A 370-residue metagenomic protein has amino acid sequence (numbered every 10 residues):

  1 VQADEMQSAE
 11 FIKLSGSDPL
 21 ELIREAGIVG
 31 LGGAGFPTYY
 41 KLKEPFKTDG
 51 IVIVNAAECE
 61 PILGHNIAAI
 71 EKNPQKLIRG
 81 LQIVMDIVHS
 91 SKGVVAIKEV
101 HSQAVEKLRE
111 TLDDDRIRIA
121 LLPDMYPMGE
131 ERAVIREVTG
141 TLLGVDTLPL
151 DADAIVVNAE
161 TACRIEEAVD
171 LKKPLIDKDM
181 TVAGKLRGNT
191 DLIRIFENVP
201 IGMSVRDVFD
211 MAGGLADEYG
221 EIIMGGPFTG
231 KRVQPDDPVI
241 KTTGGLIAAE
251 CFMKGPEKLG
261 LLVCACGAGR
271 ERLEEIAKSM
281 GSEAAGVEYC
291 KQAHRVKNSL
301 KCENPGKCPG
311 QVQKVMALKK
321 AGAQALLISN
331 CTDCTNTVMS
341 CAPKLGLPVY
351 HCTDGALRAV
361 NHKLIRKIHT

Functional and structural regions predicted by a protein language model:
V1-V54, L63-G64: Hydrophobic alpha-helical hairpins/lids featuring a short glycine-rich hinge
P45, A68-E71, R109-D114, D170-K173 (+5 more regions): Short, solvent-exposed amphipathic alpha-helical segments in soluble enzyme and RNA/protein-processing domains
V52-N66, A293-N298: Gly-rich Lys/Arg/Thr-decorated short loops/hinges at beta-loop-alpha junctions or inter-strand turns that position
A68-Q75, E99-V100, V287-H369: Cofactor-cradling patches in redox/metallo enzymes
E71-V88: Histidine-anchored nucleotide/phosphate-binding helix
V94-V205, M211-E218, G226: Hydrophobic alpha-helical positions that pack around
G214-L215, G226, K231-L259, E275: Ubiquitin system architectures
K258-N304: Redox- and metal-dependent alpha/beta enzyme cores, enriched for Fe-S-associated oxidoreductases and cofactor-handling
